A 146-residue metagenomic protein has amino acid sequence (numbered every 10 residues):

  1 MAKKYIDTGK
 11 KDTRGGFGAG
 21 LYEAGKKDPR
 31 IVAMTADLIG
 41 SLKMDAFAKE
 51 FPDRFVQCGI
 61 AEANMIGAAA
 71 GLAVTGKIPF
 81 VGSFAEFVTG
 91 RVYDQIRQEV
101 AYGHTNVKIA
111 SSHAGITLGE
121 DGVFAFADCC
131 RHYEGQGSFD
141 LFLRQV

Functional and structural regions predicted by a protein language model:
M1-V146: Thiamine diphosphate
